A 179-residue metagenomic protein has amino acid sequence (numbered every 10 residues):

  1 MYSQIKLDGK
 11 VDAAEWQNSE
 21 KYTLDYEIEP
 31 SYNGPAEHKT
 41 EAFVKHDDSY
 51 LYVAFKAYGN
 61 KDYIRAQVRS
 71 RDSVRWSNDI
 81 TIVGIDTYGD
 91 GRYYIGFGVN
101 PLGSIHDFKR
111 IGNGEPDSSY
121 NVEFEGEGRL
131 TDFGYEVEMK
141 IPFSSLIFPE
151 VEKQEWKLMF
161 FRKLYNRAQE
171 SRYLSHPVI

Functional and structural regions predicted by a protein language model:
M1-I179: Structural preference for beta-rich elements and adjacent junctions enriched in aromatics
